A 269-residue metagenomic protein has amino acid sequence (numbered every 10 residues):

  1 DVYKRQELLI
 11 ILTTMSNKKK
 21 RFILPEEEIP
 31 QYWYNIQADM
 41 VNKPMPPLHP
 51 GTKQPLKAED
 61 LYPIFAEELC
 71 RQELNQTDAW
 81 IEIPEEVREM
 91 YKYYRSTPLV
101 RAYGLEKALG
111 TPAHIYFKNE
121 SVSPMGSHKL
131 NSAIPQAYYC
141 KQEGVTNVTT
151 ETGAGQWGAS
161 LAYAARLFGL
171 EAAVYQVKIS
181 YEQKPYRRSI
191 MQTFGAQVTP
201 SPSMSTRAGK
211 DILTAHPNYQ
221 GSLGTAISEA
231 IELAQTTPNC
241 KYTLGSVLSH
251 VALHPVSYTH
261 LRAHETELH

Functional and structural regions predicted by a protein language model:
D1-Q6, H260-H269: Single conserved hydrophobic/aromatic residue that forms the stacking wall/gate of nucleotide- or nucleobase-binding
E7-I11: N-terminal leader/targeting segments
L12-R262: PLP-dependent amino-acid enzyme catalytic core
